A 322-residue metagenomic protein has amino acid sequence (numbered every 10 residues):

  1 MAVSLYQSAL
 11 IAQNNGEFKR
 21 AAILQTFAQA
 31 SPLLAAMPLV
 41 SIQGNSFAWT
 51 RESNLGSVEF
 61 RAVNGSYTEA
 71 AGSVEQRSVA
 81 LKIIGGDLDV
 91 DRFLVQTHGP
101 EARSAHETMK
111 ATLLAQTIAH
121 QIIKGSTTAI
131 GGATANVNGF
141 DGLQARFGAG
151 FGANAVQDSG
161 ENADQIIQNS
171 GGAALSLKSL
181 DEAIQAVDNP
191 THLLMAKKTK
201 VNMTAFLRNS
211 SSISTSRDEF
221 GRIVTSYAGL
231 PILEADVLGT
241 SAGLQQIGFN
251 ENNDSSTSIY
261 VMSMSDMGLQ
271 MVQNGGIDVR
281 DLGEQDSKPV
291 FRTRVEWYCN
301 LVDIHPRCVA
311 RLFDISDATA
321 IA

Functional and structural regions predicted by a protein language model:
A2-Q43, T50-R51, E75, A135-H192 (+1 more regions): Sequence/fold signature of self-assembling virion shell proteins
Q25-V90, H106: An N-terminal, globular interaction/scaffold subdomain
N54, T127, K198: An acidic- and aromatic-residue-enriched active-site/binding cleft used to recognize and process polar
F60, F93-H98, S255, V279: Extended, non-catalytic structural segments that build the interaction scaffolds of large macromolecular assemblies
R92-L114, I118: A generic, well-ordered mixed alpha/beta core segment in the N-terminal half of proteins
L113-G125, Q185-P190: Secondary-structure boundary elements
A119-F140: Short, glycine/acidic-rich hinge or "gate" loops at secondary-structure transitions that mediate conformational
